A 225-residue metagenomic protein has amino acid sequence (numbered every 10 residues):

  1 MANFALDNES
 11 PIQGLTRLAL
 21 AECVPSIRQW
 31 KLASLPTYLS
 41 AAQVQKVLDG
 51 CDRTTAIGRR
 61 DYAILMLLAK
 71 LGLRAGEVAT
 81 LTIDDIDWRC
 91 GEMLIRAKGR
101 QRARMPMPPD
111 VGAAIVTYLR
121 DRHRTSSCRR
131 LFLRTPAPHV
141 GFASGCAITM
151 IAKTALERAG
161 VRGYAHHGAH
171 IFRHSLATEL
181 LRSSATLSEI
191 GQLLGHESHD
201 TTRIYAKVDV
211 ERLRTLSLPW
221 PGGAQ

Functional and structural regions predicted by a protein language model:
M1-Q225: Conserved catalytic core of the tyrosine transesterase superfamily
